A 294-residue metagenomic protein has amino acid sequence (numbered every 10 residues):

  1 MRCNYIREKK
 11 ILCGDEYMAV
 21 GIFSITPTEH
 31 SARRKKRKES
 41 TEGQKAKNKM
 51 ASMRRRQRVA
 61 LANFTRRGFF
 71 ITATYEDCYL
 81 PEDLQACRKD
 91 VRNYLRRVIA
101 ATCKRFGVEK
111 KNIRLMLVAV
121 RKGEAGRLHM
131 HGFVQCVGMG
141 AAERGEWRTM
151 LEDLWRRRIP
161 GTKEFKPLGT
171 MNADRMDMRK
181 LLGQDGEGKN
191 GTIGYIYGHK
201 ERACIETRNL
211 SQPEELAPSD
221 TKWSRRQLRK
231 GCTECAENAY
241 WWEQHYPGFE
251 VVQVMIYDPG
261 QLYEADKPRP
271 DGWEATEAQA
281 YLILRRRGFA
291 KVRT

Functional and structural regions predicted by a protein language model:
M1-L128, C136-T294: Right-hand nucleic-acid polymerase module
